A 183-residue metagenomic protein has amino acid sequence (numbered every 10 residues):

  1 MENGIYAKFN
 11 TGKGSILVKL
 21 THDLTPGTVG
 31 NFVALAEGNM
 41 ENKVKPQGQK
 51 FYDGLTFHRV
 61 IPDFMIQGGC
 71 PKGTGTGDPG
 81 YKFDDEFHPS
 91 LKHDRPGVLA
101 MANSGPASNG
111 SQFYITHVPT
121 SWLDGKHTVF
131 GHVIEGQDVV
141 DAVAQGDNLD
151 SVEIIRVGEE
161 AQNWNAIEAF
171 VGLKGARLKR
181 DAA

Functional and structural regions predicted by a protein language model:
M1-A183: Cyclophilin-like peptidyl-prolyl cis-trans isomerases
